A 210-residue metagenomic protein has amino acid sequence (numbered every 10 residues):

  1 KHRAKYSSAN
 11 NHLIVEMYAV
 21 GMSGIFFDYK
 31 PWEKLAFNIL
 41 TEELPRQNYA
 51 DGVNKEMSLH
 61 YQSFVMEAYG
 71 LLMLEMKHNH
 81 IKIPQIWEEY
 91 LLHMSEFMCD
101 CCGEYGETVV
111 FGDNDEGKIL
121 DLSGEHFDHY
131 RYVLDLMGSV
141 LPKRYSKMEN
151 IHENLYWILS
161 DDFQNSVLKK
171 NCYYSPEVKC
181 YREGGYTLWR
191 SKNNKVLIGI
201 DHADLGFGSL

Functional and structural regions predicted by a protein language model:
K1-L92, E96, C102, E107: Aromatic-lined, polymer-binding surfaces characteristic of secreted/periplasmic polysaccharide-degrading enzymes
H60-L210: Carbohydrate-active enzyme catalytic cores, enriched for enzymes that act on polyanionic acidic polysaccharides
